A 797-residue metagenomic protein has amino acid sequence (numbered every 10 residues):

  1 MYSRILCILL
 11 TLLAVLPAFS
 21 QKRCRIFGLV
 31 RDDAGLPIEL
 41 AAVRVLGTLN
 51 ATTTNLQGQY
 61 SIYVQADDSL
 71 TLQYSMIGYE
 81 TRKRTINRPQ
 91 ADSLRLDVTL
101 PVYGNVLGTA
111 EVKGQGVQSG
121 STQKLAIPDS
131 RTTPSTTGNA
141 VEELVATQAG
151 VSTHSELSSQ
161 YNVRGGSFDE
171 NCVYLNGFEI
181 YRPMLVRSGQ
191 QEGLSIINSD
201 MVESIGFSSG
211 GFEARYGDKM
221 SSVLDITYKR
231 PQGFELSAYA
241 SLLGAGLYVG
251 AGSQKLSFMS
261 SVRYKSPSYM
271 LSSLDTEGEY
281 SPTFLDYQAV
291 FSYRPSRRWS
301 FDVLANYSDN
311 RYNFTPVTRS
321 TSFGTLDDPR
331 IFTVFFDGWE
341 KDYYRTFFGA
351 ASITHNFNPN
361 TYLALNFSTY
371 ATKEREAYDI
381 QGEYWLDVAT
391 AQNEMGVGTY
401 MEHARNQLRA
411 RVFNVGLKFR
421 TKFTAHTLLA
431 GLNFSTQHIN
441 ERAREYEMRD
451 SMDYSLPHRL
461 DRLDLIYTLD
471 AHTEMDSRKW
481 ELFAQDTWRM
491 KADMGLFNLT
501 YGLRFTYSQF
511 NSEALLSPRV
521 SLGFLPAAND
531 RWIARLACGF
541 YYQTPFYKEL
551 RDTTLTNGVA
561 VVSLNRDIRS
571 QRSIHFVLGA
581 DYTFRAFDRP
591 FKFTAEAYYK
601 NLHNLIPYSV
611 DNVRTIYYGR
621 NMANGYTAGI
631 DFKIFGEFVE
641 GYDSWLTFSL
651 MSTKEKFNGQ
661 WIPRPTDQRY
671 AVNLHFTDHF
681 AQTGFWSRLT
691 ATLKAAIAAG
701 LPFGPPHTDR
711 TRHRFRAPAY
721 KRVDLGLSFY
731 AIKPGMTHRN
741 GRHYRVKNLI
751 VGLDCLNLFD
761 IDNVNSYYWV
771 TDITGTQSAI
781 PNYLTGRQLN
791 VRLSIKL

Functional and structural regions predicted by a protein language model:
R31-D33, A41-L46, Q73-E80, P89-P134 (+3 more regions): Short, acidic, small-residue-rich periplasmic hinge/interaction motif at the N-terminus of Gram-negative outer-membrane
L49-Q59: Short, acidic Ser/Thr/Gly-rich low-complexity loop/linker segments typical of extracellular and cell-surface proteins
E80, N87, L94, V117-N171 (+3 more regions): Periplasmic N-terminal accessory/gating domains of Gram-negative outer-membrane beta-barrel systems
S237, L243-Y264, E277-T315, E340-L365 (+1 more regions): Transmembrane beta-barrel wall of Gram-negative outer-membrane proteins
P267, G278, S300-N356, A371-N393 (+1 more regions): Flexible loop and strand-edge segments within Gram-negative outer membrane beta-barrel domains
Y362-S368, E374, D567-N621, Y626 (+1 more regions): Membrane-embedded beta-barrel scaffold of Gram-negative outer-membrane proteins
A492-G495, Y598-N601, Y618-P702: Gram-negative outer-membrane beta-barrel transporters
S644, R688, A696-P706, F729-L797: C-terminal beta-signal and adjacent terminal beta-strands/loops of Gram-negative outer-membrane beta-barrel proteins
